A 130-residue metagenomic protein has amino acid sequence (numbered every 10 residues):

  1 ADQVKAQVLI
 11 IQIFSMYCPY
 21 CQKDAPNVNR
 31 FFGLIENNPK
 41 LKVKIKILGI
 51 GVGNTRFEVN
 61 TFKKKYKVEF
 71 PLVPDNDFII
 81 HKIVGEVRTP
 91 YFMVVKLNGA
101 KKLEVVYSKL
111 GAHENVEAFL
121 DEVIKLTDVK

Functional and structural regions predicted by a protein language model:
A1-L9: A short beta-strand-turn-helix
I10-I11, I47, F92: Hydrophobic beta-strand anchors of alpha/beta hydrolase catalytic cores
I13-R30: Conserved redox-active cysteine motifs that mediate thiol-disulfide chemistry, especially di-cysteine Cys-X(1-2)-Cys
S15-Y20, V52-F57, F78-I80, R88 (+1 more regions): Solvent-exposed loop/turn segments at secondary-structure junctions within structured extracellular/periplasmic domains
R30-N38: Short hydrophobic signal-anchor/transmembrane segments that target glycosyltransferases and glycosylation machinery
N37-D75: Conserved segment of the thioredoxin-like fold in thiol-based oxidoreductases
K64-V68, D77-I124: Thiol/disulfide oxidoreductase modules built on the thioredoxin-like
L126-K130: Non-globular targeting/processing and membrane-anchoring segments
